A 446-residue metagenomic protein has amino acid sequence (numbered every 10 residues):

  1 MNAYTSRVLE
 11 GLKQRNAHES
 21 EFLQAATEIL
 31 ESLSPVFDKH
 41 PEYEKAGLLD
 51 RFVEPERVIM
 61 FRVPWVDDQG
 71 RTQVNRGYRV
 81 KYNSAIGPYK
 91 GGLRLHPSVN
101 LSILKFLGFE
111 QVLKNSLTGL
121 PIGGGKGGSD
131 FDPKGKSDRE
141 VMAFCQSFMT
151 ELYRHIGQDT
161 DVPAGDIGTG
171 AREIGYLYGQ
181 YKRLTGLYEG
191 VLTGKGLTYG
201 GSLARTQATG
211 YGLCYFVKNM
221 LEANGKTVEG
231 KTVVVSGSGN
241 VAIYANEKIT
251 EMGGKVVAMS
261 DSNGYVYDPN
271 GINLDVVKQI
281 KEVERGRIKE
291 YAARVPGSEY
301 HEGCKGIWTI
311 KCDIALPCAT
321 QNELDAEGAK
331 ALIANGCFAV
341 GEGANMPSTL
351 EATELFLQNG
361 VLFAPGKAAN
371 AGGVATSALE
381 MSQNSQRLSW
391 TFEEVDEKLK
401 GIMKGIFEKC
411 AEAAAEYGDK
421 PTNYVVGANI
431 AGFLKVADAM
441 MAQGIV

Functional and structural regions predicted by a protein language model:
N2-A25, M220, A331-V446: Adenosine-phosphate binding glycine-rich loop
S20-L23, K39-A46, G119, I156-G165 (+4 more regions): Flexible, glycine/charged-enriched surface loops at secondary-structure junctions
E42-R71: Structured beta-strand/loop patches that form or line metal/cofactor-binding pockets in enzymes
R71-V112: N-terminal cap/recognition module
H96, N115-E229: Glycine/serine-rich phosphate-binding loop and adjoining beta1-alpha1 elements at the start of nucleotide-handling
T193-G196, G201-K311: Glycine-rich phosphate/diphosphate-binding loop of Rossmann-like nucleotide-binding domains
G264-F363, A368: Rossmann-like adenosine-cofactor binding region
